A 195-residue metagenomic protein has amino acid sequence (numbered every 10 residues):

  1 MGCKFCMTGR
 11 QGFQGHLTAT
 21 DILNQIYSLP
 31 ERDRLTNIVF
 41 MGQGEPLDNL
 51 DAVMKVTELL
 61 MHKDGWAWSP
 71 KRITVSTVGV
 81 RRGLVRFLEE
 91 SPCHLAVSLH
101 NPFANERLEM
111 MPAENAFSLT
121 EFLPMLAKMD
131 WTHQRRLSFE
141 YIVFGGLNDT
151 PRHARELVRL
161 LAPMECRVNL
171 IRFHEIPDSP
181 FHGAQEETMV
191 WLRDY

Functional and structural regions predicted by a protein language model:
M1-T20: Canonical Radical SAM [4Fe-4S] cluster-binding loop centered on the CxxxCxxC motif and its immediate flanking residues
D21-N37, G42-Y195: Conserved AdoMet/S-adenosylmethionine-binding subsite of the radical SAM
